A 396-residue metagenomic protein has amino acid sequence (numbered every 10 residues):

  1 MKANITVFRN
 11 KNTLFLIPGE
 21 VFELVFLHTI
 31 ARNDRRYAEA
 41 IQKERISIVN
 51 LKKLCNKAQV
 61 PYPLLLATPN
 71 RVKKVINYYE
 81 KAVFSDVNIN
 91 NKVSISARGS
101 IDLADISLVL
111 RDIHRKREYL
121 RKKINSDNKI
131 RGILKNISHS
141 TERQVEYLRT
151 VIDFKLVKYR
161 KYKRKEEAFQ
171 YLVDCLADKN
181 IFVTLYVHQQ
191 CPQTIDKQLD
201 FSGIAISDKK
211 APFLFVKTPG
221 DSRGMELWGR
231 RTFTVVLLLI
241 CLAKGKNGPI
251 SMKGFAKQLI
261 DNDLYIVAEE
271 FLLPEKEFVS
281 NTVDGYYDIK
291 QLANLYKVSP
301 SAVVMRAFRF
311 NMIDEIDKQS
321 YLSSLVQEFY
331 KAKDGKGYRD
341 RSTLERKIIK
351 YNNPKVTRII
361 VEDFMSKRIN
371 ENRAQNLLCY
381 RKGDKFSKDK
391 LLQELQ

Functional and structural regions predicted by a protein language model:
M1-L134, K355-V356, M365-Q396: N-terminal low-structure segments adjacent to metalloprotease catalytic domains across cellular compartments
T6-V21, T282-Q396: Conserved alpha-helical "signature site" that marks functionally important helical segments or helix/loop junctions
A67-A211: Contiguous, non-catalytic segments that form substrate-binding/exosite surfaces or channel walls
K163-E167, C191, F215-T234, G254-L259: Short pre-active-site segment immediately N-terminal to the catalytic Zn-binding motif
H188, Q193-Q198, F215-E226, E277-K290: A long, hydrophobic alpha-helical segment
F233, G245-A268: Post-HEXXH active-site segment of zinc metalloproteases
V236-I240: Short active-site segment of divalent metal-dependent hydrolases/proteases that encodes the spacing between
I250-S251, E270-T282, K331-A332: A short, charged helix-loop
